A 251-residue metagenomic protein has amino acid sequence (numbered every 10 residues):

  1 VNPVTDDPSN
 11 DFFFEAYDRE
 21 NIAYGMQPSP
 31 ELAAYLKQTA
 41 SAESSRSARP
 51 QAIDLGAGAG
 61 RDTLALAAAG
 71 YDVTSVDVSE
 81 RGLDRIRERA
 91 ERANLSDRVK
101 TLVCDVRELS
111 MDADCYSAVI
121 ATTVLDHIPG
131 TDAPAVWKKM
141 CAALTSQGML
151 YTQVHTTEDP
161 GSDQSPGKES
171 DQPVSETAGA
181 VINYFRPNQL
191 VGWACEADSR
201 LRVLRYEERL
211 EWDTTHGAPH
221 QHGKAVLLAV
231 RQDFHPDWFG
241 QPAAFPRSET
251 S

Functional and structural regions predicted by a protein language model:
N2-Q51, G58-S110, I128, D132-A135 (+1 more regions): Class I (Rossmann-like) S-adenosyl-L-methionine-dependent methyltransferase catalytic domain, capturing the SAM-binding
R107, M111-V119: A short acidic, Gly/Pro-enriched loop at the edge of an enzyme's catalytic core that lines a small-molecule cofactor
S117-T131: A short SAM/SAH-binding and catalytic strip from SAM-dependent methyltransferases
P134-S146: A short glycine-rich, Lys/Arg-flanked "PGG" loop and its adjoining helix->strand segment in the class I
